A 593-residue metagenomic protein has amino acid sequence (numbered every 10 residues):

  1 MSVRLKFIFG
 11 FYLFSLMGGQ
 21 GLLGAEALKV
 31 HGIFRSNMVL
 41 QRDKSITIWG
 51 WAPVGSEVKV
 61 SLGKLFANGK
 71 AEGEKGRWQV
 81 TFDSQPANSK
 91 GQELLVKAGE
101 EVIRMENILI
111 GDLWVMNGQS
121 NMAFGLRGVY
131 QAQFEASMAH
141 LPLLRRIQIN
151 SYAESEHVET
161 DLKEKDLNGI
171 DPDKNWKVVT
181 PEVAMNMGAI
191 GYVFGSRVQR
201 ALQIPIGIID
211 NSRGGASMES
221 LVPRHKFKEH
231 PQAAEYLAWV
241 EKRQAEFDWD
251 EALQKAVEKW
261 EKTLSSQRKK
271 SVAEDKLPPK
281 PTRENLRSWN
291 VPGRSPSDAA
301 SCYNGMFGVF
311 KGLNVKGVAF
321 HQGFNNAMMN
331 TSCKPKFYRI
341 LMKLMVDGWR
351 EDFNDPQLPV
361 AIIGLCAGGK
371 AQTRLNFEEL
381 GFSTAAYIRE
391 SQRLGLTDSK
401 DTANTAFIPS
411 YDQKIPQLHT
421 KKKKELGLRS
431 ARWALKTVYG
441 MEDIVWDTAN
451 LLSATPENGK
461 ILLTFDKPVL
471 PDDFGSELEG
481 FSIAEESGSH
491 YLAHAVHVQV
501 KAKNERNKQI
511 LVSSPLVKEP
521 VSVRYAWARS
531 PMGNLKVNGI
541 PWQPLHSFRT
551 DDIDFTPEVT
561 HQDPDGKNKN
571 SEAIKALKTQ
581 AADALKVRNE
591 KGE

Functional and structural regions predicted by a protein language model:
M1-F9: Bacterial N-terminal signal peptides that target proteins for export
I8-Q20: Bacterial N-terminal signal peptides
A25-E593: Cell-envelope and extracellular/periplasmic
